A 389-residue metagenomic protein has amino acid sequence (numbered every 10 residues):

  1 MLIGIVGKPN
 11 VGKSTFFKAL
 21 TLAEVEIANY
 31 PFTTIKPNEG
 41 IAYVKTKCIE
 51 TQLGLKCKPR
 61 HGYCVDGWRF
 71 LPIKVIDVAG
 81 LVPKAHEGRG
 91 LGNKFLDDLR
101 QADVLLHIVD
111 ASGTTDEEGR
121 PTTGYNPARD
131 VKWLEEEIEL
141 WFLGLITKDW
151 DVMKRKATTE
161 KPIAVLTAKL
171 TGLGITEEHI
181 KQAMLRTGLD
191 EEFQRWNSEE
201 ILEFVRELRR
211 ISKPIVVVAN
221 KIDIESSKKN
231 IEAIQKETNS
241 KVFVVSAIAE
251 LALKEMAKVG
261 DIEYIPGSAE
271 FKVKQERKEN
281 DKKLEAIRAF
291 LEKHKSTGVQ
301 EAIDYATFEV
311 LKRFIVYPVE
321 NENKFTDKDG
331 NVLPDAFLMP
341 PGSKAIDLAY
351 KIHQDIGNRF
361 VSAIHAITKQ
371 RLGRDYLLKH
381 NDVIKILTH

Functional and structural regions predicted by a protein language model:
M1-A157, R210, P214: Conserved G1/Walker A P-loop phosphate-binding module
D110, L387-H389: Short, surface-exposed secondary-structure boundary micro-motifs
P127-Q194: Non-catalytic, alpha-helical, charged scaffold/linker segments that couple or flank catalytic or architectural cores
L145, R155, K161, A168-G172 (+2 more regions): Canonical P-loop GTPase G-domain recognition
K328-K344: Short, contiguous acidic and Ser/Thr-rich linear segments
G342-D355: Short amphipathic, charge-patterned alpha-helical segments
V361-L377: Short acidic beta-strand-loop surface patches of small beta-rich interaction domains
N381-D382: Loop/turn positions that initiate beta-strands
